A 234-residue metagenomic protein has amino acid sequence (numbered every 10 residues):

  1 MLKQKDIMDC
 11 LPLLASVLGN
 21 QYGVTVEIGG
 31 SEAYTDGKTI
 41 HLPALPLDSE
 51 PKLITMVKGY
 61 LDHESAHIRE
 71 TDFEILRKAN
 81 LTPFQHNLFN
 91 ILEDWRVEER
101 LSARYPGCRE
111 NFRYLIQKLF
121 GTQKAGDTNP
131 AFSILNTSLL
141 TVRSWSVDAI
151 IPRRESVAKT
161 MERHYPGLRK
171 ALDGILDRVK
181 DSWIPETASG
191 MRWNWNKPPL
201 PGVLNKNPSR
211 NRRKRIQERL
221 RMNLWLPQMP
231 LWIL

Functional and structural regions predicted by a protein language model:
M1-L168: Basic/hydrophobic alpha-helical interface regions
L140-L234: Negatively charged
